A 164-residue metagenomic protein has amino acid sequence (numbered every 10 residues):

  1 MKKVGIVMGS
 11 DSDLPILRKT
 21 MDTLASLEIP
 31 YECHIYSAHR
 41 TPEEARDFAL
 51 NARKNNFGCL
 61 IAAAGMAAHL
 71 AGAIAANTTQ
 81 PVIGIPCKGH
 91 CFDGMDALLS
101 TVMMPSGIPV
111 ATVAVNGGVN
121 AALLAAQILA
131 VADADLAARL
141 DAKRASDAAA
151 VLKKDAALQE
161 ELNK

Functional and structural regions predicted by a protein language model:
K2, I29-E32, T79-P81, V102-V110: Glycine/charged-rich beta-loop-alpha catalytic/anionic-binding loops adjacent to active sites
K2-R40: Glycine-rich phosphate/diphosphate-binding loop of Rossmann-like nucleotide-binding domains
M8-P15, K19-T20, M95-K164: C-terminal binding/interaction regions
D13-L17, P42-A45, A64-A73, F92-M95 (+1 more regions): Short glycine/serine/threonine-rich phosphate/pyrophosphate-binding segments that cradle anionic phosphate groups
C33, E43, M66, L158-K164: Acidic, glycine/proline-rich low-complexity segments that act as flexible tails and inter-domain linkers
C33-K54: N-terminal beta-loop-helix "entrance" segment that forms/cooperates in small-molecule cofactor or anionic ligand
F48-P86: Glycine-rich phosphate-binding loop
N77-S106: Glycine/small-residue-rich loop that forms an oxyanion/phosphate-binding "nest" at active or ligand-binding sites
